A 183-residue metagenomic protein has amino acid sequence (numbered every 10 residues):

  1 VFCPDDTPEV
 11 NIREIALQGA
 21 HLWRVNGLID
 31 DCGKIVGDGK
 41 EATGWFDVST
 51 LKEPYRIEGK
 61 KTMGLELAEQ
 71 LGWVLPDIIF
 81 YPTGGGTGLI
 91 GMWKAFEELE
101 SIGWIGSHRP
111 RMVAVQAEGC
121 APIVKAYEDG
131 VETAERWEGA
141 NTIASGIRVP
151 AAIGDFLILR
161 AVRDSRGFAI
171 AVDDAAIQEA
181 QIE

Functional and structural regions predicted by a protein language model:
V1, P8-I12, I57, T83-W93 (+1 more regions): Short glycine/serine/threonine-rich phosphate/pyrophosphate-binding segments that cradle anionic phosphate groups
F2-C3, D77-P82, S107-V115: Beta-strand segments within the central parallel beta-sheet cores of soluble alpha/beta enzyme folds
F2-L75, Y127-T133, A140-L159: Small/polar-residue-rich loop-to-helix segments that shape phosphate-bearing ligand pockets
R24-V25, F46-T50, I57, Y81-P82 (+2 more regions): General beta-strand structural signal in soluble alpha/beta enzymes
D30-G44, E98-E183: Active-site/ligand-binding loops adjacent to catalytic centers
G59-M63, G84-G88, Q116-G119, G154: Catalytic-loop motifs flanking and including active-site residues across diverse enzymes
L67, G72-K94, S101-I102: Glycine-rich ThDP/TPP pyrophosphate-binding loop and its adjacent helix/strand module within ThDP-dependent enzymes
